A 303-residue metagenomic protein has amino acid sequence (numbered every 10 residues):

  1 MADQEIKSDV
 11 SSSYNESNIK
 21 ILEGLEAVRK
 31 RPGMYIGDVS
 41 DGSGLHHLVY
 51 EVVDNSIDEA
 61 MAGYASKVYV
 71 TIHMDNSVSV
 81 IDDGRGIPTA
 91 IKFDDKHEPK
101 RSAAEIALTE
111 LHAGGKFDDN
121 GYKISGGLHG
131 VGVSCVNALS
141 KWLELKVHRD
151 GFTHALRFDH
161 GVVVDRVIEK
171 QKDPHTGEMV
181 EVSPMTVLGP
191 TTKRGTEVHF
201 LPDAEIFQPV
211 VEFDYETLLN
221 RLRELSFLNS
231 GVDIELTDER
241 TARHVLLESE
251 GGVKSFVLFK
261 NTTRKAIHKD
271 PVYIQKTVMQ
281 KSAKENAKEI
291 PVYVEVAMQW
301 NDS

Functional and structural regions predicted by a protein language model:
M1-Y50, I106: Bergerat-fold GHKL ATPase/HATPase_c domain
A2-N18, N76-A103, G114-T262: GHKL-type ATPase core
L22-K30, E105-K116, G195-E197, A297-S303: Active-site-adjacent bridging/hinge elements
A27-K30, M34, D54, D58 (+3 more regions): Conserved helix-loop functional segments at active or binding sites
G42-K67, G132-L139: Conserved ATP-binding N-box helix of the HATPase_c
E51-Y64, I124-H129, D214-R221, L225-S226 (+1 more regions): Phosphate-interacting basic helix/loop segments used at nucleotide- and nucleic-acid interfaces
K67-M74: Short beta-strand/loop element within the Bergerat-fold HATPase_c
E235-S303: GHKL/Bergerat-fold ATPase module in large chromosome/replication-associated machines
